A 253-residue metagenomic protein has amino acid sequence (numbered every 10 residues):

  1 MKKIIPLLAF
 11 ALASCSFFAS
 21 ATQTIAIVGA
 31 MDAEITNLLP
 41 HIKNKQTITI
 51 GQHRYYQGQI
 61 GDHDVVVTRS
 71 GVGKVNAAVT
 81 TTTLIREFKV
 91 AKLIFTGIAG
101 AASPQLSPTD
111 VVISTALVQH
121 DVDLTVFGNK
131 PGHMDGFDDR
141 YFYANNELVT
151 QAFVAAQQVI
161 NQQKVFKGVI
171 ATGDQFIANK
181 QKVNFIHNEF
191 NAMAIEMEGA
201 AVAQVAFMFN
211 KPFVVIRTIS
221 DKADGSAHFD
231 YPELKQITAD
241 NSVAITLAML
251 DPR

Functional and structural regions predicted by a protein language model:
M1-I4: Positively charged n-region of N-terminal signal peptides that target proteins for export
S14-S16: N-terminal signal peptide c-region/cleavage motif recognized by signal peptidases
T22-T82: N-terminal short beta-loop-beta anion/metal-coordinating cradle
V90-I94: Proline-aspartate-enriched helix->loop->beta-strand connector
A102-E189: Mid-sequence, gly/pro-rich, charge-dense loop/helix-turn segments that line enzyme active sites
F176-V215, D221: A C-terminal functional module that forms or caps the active site or interfaces directly with catalytic machinery
A223-R253: His/Asp/Glu-rich mid-to-C-terminal helical/loop segments that flank catalytic regions of hydrolases
